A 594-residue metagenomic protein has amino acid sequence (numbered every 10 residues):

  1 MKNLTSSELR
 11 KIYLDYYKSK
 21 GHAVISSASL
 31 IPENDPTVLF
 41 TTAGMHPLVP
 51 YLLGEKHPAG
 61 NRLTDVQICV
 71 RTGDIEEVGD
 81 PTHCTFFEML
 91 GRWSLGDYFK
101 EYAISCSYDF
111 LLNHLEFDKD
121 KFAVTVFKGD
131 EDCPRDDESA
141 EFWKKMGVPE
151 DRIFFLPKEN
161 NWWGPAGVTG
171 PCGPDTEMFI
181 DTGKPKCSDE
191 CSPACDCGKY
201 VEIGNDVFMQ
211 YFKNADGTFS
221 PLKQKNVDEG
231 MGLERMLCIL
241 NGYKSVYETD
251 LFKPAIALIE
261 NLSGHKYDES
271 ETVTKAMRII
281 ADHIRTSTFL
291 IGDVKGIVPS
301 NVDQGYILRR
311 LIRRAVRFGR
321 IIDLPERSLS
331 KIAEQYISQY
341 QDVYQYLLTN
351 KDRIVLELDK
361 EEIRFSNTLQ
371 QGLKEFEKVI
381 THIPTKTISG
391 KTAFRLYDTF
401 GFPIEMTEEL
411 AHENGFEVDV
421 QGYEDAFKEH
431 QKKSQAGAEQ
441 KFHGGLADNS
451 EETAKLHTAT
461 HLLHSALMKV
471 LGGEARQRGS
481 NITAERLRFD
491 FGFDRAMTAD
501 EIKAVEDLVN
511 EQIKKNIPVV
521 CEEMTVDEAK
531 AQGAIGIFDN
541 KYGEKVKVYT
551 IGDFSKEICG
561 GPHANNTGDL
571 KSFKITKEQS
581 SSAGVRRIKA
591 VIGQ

Functional and structural regions predicted by a protein language model:
M1-Q594: A glycine- and charged-residue-rich anion-binding loop/surface
